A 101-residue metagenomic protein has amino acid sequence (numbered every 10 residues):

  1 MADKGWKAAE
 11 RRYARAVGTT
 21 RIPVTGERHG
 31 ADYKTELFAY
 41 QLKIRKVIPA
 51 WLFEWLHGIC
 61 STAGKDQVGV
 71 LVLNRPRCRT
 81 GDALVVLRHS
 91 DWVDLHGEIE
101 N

Functional and structural regions predicted by a protein language model:
M1-N101: Catalytic phosphate/metal-binding cores of nucleic-acid and nucleotide-processing enzymes, i.e., regions that mediate
